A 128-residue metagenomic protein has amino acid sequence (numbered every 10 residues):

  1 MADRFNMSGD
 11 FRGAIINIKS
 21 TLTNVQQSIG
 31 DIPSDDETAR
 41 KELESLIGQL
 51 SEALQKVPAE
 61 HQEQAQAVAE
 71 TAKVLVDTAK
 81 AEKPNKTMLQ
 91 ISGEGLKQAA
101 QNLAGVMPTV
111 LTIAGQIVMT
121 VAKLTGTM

Functional and structural regions predicted by a protein language model:
M1-G9, K19-L103, M119-M128: Short amphipathic alpha-helical segments that predominantly mediate membrane engagement
V110, A114-I117: Mature extracytoplasmic or organellar-lumen-exposed domains after removal of signal/transit peptides
